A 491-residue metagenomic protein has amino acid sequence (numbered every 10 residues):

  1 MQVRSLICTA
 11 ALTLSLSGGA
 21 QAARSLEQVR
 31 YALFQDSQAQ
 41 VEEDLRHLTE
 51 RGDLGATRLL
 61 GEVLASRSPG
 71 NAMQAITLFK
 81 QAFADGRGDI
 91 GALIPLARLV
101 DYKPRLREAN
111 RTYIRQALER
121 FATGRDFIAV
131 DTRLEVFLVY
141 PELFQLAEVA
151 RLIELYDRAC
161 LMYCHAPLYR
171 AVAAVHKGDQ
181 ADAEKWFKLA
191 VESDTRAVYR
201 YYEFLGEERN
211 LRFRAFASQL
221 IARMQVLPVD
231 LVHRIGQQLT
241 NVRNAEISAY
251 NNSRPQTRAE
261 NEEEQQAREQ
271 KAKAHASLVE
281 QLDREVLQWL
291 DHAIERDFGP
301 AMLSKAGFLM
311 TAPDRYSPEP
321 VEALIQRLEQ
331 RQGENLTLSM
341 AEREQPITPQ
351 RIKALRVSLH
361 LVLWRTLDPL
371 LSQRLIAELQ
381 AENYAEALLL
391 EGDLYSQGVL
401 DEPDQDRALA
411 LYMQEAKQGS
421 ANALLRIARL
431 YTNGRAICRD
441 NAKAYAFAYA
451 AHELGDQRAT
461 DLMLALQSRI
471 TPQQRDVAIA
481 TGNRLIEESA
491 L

Functional and structural regions predicted by a protein language model:
M1-I7: Bacterial N-terminal signal peptides that target proteins for export
L12-E62, D131, I247-Q270: N-terminal leader/linker segments that initiate helical-solenoid repeat arrays
Q28, G61-S66, L93-K103, R133-Y140 (+10 more regions): Hydrophobic face of amphipathic alpha-helices that form TPR/SEL1-like repeat modules and related alpha-solenoid
D36, S68-G70, P104, F144 (+7 more regions): Residue-level detector of the short coil/turn that links helix A to helix B within each tetratricopeptide repeat
V41-R46, A72-F83, E108-G124, L146-C160 (+8 more regions): Alpha-helical repeat scaffolds
R51-D53, R67, D85-D89, G124-V130 (+17 more regions): Short helix-capping/linker turns of helical repeat alpha-solenoids
S66, G70-T77, D101-T112, Q116 (+3 more regions): Short coil/linker segments at helix-helix boundaries
R458-L491: Terminal, low-structured helical/coil segments at or just beyond the last alpha-helical repeat
